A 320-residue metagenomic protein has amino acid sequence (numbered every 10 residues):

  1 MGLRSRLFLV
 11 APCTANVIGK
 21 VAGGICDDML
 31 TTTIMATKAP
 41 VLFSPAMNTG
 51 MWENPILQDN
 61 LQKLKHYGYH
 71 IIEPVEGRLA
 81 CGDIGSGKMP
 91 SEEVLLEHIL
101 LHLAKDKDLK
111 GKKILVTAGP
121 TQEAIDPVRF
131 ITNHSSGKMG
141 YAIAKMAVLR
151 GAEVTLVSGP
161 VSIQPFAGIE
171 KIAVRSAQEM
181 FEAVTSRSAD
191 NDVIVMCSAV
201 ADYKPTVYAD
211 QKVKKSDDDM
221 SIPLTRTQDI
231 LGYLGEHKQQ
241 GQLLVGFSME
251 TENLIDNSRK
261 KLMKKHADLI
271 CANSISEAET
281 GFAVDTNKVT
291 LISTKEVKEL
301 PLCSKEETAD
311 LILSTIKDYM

Functional and structural regions predicted by a protein language model:
M1-K20: Glycine-rich oxoanion-binding loops at beta->alpha junctions
C13-I18, M47, G77, G119-E123 (+3 more regions): Short glycine-rich anion-binding loops that position phosphate/pyrophosphate groups of nucleotides and phosphorylated
A15-C26, M51-N54, I125-T132, Y203-K215 (+2 more regions): Glycine/threonine-rich flexible loop motifs
K20, M29, K38-E76, S86-I99 (+1 more regions): Short, glycine-/small-residue-rich phosphate/pyrophosphate-handling segment
Q58, Q62, D108-S176: Glycine-rich phosphate/diphosphate-binding loop of Rossmann-like nucleotide-binding domains
E76-K113, T132, S276-M320: Glycine-rich phosphate/pyrophosphate-binding loop and the adjoining helix
P160, G168-G232, E236: A glycine- and small/hydrophobic-rich beta-loop-beta segment that serves as a flexible "lid/hinge" or phosphate-binding
